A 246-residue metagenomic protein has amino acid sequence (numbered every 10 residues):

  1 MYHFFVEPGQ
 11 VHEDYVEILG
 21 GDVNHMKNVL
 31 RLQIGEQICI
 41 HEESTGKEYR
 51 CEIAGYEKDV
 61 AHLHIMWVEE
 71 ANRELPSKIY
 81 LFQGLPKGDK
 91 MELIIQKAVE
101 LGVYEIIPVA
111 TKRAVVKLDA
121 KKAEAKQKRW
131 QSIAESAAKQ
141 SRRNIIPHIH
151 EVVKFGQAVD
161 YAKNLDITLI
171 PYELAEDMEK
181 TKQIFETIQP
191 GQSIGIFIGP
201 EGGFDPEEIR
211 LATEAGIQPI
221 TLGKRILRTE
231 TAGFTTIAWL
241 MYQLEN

Functional and structural regions predicted by a protein language model:
M1-E70: N-terminal positively charged helical leader segments and presequences
V16-I18, P76-Y80, Q192-G195, T213-L222: Glycine/charged-rich beta-loop-alpha catalytic/anionic-binding loops adjacent to active sites
G35, A98, A134, A212 (+1 more regions): Residue-level signal for inorganic ion chemistry
I38, E70-F82, F185-Q192: Mobile, glycine- and charge-enriched loop segments and immediately flanking short secondary-structure elements within
E43, V68, A110-R113, K224-R225: Short, ordered loop/turn segments at secondary-structure junctions
N72-L169: RNA substrate-binding interface of SAM-dependent RNA methyltransferases
L165-G203, E208, I217-I220: Active-site/ligand-binding-proximal alpha/beta "capping" segment
P206-N246: Structured adenosyl-cofactor binding patch, chiefly the S-adenosyl-L-methionine
